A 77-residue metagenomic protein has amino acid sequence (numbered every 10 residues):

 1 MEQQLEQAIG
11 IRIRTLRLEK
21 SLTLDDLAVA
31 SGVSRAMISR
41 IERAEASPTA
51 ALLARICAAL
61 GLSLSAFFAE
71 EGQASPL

Functional and structural regions predicted by a protein language model:
M1-A8: A detector for short, charged/polar N-terminal pre-domain segments
A8, E19, E45-P48, A59: Helix-turn-helix/winged-helix DNA-binding modules
I11-A28: Short basic helix-loop element that most often maps to the first helix and adjoining turn of HTH DNA-binding modules
I13, L24, R35-M37, A50-L53: Helix-turn-helix DNA-binding elements, focusing on the entry/boundary residues of the two helices that contact DNA
R17, L27, L52-L60, F67-F68: Hydrophobic micro-packing sites on short alpha-helices
V33-A46: Recognition helix of helix-turn-helix/homeodomain-like DNA-binding domains that insert into the DNA major groove
G61-L77: A short, N-terminal "cap"/entry segment at the start of jelly-roll beta-barrel domains of the cupin/DSBH fold
